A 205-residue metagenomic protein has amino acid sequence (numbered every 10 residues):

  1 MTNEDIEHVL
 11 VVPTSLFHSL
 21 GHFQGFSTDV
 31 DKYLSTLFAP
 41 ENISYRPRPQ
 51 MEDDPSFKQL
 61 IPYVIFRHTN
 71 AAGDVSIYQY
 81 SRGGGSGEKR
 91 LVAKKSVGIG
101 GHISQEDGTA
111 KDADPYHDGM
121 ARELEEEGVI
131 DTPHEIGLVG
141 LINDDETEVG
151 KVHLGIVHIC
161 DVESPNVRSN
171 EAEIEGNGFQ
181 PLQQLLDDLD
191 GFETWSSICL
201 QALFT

Functional and structural regions predicted by a protein language model:
T2-D5, L10-L16, R48, V92-G108 (+2 more regions): Nudix hydrolase/Nudix homology domain
N3-A39: Extreme N-terminus nucleophile/cap motif
V11, I65, Y78-Q79: Short, conserved beta-strand segments within well-ordered enzyme catalytic domains that often line or immediately flank
Q24-G73, R82-E88: Acidic, metal-coordinating catalytic segment for phosphate/diphosphate chemistry, firing primarily on the Nudix
N70, G128-T132: A short, structured loop/turn motif at beta-sheet edges
G73-Y78, H134-E135, G155-I156: Conserved active-site beta-strand-loop modules that form the wall/rim of enzyme catalytic pockets and either contain
V75-R122, E126: Conserved Nudix-box catalytic region and its N-terminal flanking loop in Nudix hydrolases and closely related
D131-G140: A short coil-to-beta-strand element that immediately follows conserved catalytic motifs
